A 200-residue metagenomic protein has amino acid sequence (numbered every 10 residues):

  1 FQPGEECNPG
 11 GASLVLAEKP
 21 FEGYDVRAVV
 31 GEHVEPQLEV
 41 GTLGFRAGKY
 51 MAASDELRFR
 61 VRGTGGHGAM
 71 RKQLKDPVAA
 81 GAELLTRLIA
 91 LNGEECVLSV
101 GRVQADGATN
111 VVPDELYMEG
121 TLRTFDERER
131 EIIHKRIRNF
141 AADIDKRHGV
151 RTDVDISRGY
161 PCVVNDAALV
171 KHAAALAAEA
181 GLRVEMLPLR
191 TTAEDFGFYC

Functional and structural regions predicted by a protein language model:
F1-R102, D106-V111, E194-F196: Histidine/acidic-residue-rich, glycine-tolerant segments that coordinate divalent metal ions
V78-C200: Metal-dependent amide/peptide-bond hydrolase catalytic core, centered on the "pita-bread" metallohydrolase fold
